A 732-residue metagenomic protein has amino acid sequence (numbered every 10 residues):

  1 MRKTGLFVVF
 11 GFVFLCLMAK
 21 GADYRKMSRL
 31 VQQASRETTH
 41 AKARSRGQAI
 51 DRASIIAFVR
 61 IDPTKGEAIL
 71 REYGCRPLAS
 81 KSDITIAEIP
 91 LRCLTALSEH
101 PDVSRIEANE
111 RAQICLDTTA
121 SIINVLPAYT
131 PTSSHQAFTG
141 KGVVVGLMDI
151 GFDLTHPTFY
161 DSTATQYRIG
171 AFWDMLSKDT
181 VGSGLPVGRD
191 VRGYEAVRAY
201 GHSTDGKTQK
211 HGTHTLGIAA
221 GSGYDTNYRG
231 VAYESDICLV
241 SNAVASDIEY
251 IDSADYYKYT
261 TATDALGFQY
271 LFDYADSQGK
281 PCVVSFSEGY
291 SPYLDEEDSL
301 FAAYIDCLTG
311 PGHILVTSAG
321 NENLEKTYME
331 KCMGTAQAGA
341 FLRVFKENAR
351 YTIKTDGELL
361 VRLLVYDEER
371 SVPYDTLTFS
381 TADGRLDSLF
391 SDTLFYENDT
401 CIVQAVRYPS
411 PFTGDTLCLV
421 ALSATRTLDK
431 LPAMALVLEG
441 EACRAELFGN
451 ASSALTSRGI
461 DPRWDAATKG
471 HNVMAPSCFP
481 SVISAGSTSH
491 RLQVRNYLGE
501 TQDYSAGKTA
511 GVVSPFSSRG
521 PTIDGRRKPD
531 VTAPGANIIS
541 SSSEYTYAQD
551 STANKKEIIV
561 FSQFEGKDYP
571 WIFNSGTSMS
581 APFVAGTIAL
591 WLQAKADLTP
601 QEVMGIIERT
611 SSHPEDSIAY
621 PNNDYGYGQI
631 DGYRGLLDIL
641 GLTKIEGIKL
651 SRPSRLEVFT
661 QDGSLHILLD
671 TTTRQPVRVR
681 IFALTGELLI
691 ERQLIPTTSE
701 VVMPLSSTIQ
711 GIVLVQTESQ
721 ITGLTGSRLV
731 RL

Functional and structural regions predicted by a protein language model:
M18-Q136, V144, D161, S246: Autoinhibitory N-terminal propeptides
R44-Q48, Y250, S277, P281-Y290 (+6 more regions): C-terminal subdomain of the subtilisin-like protease fold in secreted/lumenal serine endopeptidases
P131-A262, G279-V283, E297, G310-I314 (+9 more regions): Subtilisin-like serine protease catalytic core
F152-T213, G230-A232, Q278, E368-S453 (+2 more regions): Active-site core segment of subtilase-fold serine proteases
Y160, P292-A302, E322-Y374, A382-D383 (+5 more regions): Active-site-adjacent substrate-recognition loops and nearby beta-strands within hydrolase catalytic domains
L216, C238-A245, F272-C282, G312 (+4 more regions): Hydrolase catalytic cores
S241, F268-D295, S318-A319, L436-A442 (+1 more regions): Short acidic, glycine-rich surface-loop motifs adjacent to enzyme active sites
K649-L732: C-terminal outer-membrane/trafficking sorting elements
